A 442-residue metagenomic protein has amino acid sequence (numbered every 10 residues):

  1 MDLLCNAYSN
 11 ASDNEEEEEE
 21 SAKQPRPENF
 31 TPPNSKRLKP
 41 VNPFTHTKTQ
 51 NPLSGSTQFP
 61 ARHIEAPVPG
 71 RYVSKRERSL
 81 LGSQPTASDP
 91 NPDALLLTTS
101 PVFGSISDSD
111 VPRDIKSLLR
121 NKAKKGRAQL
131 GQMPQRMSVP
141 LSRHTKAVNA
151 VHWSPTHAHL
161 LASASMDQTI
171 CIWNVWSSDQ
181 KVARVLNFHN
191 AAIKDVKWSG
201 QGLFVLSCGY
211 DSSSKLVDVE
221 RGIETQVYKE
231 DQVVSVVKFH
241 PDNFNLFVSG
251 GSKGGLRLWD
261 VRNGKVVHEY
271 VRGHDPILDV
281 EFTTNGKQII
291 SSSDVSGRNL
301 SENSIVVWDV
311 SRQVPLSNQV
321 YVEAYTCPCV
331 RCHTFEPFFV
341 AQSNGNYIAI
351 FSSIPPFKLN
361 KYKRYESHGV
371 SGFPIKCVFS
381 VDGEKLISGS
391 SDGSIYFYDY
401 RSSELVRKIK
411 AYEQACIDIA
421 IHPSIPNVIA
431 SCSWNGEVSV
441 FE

Functional and structural regions predicted by a protein language model:
M1-L141, T145: Intrinsically disordered terminal extensions that flank WD40 beta-propeller domains in eukaryotic WD-repeat scaffold
M137, A147, H157, V182 (+15 more regions): WD40/WD-repeat beta-propeller blade-loop signature
S138-L141, V182-V185, I223-V227, K265-Y270 (+3 more regions): A short beta-strand motif characteristic of beta-propeller blades
L141-V148, L186-I193, Y228-V234, V271-I277 (+3 more regions): WD40/WD-repeat beta-propeller blade N-cap
V151, I170-V175, V196, C208 (+7 more regions): WD40-repeat beta-propellers
V151-A158, V196-G202, K238-F244, H274 (+5 more regions): Loop/turn segments within WD40 beta-propeller blades
S163-D167, C208-D211, V219, S249-K253 (+6 more regions): Conserved strand-to-loop turn within each blade of WD40 beta-propeller repeats
A420-E442: Blade-level signature of beta-propeller repeat domains, shared across WD40, Kelch, NHL, RCC1 and BNR/Asp-box propellers
